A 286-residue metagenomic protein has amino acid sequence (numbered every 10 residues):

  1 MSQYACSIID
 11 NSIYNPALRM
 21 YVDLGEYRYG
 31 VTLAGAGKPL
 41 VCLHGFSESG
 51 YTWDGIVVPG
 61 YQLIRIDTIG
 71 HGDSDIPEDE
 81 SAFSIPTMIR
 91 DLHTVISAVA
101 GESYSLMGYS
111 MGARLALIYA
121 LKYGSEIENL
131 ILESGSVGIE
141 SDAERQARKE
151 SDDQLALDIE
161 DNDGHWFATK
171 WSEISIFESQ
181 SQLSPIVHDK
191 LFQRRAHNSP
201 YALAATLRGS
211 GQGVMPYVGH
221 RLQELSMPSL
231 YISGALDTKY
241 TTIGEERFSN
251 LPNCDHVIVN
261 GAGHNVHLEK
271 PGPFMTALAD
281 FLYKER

Functional and structural regions predicted by a protein language model:
M1-L40, Y61, G101-E102, A279 (+1 more regions): Alpha/beta-hydrolase fold catalytic core
Y27-I76: Conserved HGGG/HGGXW glycine-rich cap/lid loop of the alpha/beta-hydrolase fold
G55, I64-Y109, G272, T276: Active-site loop/oxyanion-hole signature of alpha/beta-hydrolase fold enzymes
G108-G112, A116: Gly/Ala-rich beta-loop-alpha elbow adjacent to hydrolase catalytic centers
L121, E128-E160: Flexible "cap/lid" loop of the alpha/beta hydrolase fold
A143-A147, D158-R221: Conserved alpha/beta-hydrolase catalytic His-Asp/Glu region
P228-A262: Conserved loop-alpha-helix segment in the C-terminal half of the alpha/beta-hydrolase fold that carries the catalytic
A262-P271, M275: Catalytic histidine-centered segment of alpha/beta-hydrolase-like enzymes
